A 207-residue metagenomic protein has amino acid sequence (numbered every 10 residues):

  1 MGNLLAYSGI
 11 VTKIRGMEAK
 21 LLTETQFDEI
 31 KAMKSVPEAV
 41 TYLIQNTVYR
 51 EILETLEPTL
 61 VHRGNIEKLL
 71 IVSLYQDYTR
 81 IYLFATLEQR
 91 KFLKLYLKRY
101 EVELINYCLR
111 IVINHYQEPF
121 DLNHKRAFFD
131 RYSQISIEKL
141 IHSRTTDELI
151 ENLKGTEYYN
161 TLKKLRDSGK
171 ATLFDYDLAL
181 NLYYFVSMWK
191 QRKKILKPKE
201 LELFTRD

Functional and structural regions predicted by a protein language model:
M1-D207: N-terminal domain-start signal
